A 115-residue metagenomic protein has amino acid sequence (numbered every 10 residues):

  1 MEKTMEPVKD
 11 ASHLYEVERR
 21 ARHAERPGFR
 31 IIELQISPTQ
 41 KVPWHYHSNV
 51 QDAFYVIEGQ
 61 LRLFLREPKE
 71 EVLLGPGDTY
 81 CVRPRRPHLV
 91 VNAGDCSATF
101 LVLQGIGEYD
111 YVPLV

Functional and structural regions predicted by a protein language model:
M1-I32, P43-W44, P113-V115: A short, N-terminal "cap"/entry segment at the start of jelly-roll beta-barrel domains of the cupin/DSBH fold
H23-R30, T39-Y55, E67-P68: A short beta-loop-beta micro-motif enriched in histidine and acidic residues
Q35-S37, S48-L63, L103-G105: Short, conserved beta-strand element in jelly-roll/cupin
P43, R62, Y109: Nucleotide phosphate-binding site architecture
P68-P84: Short acidic-glycine-tyrosine-enriched beta hairpin
P76, P84-D110: Ligand-binding loop in jelly-roll beta-barrel domains
